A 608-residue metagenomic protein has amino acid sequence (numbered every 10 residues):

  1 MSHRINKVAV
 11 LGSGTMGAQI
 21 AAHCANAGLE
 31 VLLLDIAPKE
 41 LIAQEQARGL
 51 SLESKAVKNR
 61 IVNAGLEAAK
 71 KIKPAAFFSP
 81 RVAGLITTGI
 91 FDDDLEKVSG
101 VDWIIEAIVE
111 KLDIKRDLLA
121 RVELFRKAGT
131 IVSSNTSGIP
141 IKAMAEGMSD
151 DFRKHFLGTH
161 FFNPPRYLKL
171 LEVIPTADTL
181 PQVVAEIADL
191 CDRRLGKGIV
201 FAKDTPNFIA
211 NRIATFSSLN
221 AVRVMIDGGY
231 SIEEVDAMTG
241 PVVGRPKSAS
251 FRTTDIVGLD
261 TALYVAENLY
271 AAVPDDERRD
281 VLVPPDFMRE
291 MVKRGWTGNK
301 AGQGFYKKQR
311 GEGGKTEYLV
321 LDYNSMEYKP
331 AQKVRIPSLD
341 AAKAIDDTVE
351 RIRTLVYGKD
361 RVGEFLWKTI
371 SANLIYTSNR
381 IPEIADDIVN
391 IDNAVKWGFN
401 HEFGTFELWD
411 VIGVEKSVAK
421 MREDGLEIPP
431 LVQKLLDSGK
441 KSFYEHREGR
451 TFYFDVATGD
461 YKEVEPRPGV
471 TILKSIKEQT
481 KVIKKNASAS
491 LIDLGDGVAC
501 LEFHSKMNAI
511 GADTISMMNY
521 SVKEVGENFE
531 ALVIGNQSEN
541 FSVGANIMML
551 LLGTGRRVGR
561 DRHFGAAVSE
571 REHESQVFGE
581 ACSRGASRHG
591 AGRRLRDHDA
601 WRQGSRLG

Functional and structural regions predicted by a protein language model:
S2-E539, I547-E580, S587-A591, D599-W601 (+1 more regions): N-terminal glycine-rich phosphate-binding loop for ADP-containing cofactors
R596: Conserved divalent-metal-coordinating catalytic cores that perform phosphate/pyrophosphate/nucleotidyl transfer
